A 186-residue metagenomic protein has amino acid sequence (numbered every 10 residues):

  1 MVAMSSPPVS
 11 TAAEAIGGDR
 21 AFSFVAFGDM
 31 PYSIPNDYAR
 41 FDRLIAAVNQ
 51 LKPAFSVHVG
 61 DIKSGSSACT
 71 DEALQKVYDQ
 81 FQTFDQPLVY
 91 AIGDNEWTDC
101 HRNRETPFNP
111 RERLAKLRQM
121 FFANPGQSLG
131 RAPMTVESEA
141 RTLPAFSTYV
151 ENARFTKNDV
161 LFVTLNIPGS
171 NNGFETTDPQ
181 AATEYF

Functional and structural regions predicted by a protein language model:
V2-V9: C-terminal segment of classical bacterial N-terminal signal peptides
V9-E72: N-terminal active-site segment of His-dependent metallophosphoesterases
A68, E72-Y185: Extended active-site neighborhood of metal-dependent phosphoesterases/phosphodiesterases
